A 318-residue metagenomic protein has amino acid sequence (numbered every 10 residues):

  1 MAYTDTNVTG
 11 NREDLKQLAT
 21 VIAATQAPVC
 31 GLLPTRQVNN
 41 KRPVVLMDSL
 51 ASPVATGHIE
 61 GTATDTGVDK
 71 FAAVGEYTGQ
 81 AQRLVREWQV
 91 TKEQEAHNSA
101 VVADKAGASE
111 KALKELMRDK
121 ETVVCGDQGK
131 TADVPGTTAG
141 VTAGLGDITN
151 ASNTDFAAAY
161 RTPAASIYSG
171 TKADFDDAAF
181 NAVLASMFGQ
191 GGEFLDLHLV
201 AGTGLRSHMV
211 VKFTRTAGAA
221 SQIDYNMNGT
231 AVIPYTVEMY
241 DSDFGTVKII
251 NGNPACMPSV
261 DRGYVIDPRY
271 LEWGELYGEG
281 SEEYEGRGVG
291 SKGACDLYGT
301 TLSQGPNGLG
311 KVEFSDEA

Functional and structural regions predicted by a protein language model:
M1-A318: Flexible, glycine/threonine- and acidic-rich loop/arm segments that mediate assembly and lattice contacts in viral
